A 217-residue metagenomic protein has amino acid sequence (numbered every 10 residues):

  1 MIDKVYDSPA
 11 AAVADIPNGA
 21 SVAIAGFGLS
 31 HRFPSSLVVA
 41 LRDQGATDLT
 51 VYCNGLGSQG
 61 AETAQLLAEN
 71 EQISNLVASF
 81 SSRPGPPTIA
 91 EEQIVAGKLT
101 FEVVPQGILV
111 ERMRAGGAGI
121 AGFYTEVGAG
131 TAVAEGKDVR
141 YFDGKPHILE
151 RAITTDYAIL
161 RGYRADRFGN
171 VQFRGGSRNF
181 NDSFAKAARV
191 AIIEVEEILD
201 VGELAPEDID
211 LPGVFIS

Functional and structural regions predicted by a protein language model:
M1-S217: Conserved alpha/beta enzyme-core scaffold
